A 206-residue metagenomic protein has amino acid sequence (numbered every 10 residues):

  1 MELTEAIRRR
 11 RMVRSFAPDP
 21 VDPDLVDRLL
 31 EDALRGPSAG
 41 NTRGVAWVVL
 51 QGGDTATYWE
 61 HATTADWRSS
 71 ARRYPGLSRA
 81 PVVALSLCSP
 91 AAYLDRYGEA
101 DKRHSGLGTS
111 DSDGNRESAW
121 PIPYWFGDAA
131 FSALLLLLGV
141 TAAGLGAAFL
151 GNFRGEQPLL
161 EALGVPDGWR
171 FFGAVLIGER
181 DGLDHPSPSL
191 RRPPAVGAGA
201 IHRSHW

Functional and structural regions predicted by a protein language model:
M1, P23-D32, A56: Short amphipathic alpha-helical segments
L3-V13, C88, A92, F172-W206: C-terminal helix-cap and adjacent tail motif
M12-R28: A short N-terminal beta-strand-loop micro-motif at the entrance of redox/enzyme domains
E31, R35-P37, R43-V48, L135: Short beta-strand segments
E31-R35, W67-A71, L159-E161, D184: Glycine-rich, charged/polar anion/phosphate-binding loops that engage phosphate groups from diverse ligands
A33-L34, A84, S105-A162: Small-aliphatic-rich amphipathic alpha-helix that forms the alpha element of a beta-alpha
T42-A129: Glycine/small-residue-rich phosphate/adenosyl-binding loop
S70, Y74-A80, A84, L163-S187: A glycine-rich helix N-cap at a beta->alpha junction
